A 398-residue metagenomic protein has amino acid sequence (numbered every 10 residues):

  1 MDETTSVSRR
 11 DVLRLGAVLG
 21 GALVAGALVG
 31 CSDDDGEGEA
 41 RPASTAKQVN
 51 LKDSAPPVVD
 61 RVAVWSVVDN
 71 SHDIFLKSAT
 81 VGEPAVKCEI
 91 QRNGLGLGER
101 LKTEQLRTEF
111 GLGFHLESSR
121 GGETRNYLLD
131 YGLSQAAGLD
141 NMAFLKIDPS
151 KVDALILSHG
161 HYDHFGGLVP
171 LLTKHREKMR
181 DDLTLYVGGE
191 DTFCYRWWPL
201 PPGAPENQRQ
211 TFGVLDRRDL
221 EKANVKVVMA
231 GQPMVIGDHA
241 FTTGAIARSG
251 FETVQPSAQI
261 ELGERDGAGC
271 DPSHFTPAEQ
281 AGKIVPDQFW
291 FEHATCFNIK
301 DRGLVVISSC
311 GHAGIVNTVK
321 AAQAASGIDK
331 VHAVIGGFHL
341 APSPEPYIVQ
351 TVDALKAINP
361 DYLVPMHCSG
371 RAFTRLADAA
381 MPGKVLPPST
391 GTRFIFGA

Functional and structural regions predicted by a protein language model:
M1-D11, L19-G26: N-terminal secretory signal peptides
A27-D60: C-terminal segment of N-terminal export signals and the immediately downstream linker at the start of the mature
N70-D73, V86-L145, Q288, E292-I307: Conserved beta-strand hairpin/beta-sheet module of binuclear metal-dependent hydrolase folds, prominently
D130, M142, H159, H239 (+2 more regions): Divalent metal-coordination and catalytic microenvironments
A136-Y186, S326-I335: Active-site metal-binding motif and surrounding structural segment of the metallo-beta-lactamase
A154, H161-F165, T184, H274-T392: Cap/insert and terminal regions of metallo-dependent hydrolase folds
G189-K222: Active-site neighborhood of divalent metal-dependent phosphoester bond hydrolases
R209-Q210, V235-T295: Active-site-proximal loop/helix segment associated with metal-binding centers of metalloenzymes
